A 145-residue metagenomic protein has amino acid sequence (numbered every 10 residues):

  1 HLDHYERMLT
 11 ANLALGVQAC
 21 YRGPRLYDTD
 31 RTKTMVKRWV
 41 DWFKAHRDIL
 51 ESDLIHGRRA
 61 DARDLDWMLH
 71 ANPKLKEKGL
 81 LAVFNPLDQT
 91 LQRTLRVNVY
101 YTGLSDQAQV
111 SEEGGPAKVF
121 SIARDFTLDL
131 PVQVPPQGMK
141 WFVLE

Functional and structural regions predicted by a protein language model:
H1-P116, P131: Active-site-proximal substrate-binding groove within the catalytic cores of carbohydrate-active enzymes
S121-E145: C-terminal beta-strand-rich structural cap/linker in extracellular carbohydrate-active enzymes
